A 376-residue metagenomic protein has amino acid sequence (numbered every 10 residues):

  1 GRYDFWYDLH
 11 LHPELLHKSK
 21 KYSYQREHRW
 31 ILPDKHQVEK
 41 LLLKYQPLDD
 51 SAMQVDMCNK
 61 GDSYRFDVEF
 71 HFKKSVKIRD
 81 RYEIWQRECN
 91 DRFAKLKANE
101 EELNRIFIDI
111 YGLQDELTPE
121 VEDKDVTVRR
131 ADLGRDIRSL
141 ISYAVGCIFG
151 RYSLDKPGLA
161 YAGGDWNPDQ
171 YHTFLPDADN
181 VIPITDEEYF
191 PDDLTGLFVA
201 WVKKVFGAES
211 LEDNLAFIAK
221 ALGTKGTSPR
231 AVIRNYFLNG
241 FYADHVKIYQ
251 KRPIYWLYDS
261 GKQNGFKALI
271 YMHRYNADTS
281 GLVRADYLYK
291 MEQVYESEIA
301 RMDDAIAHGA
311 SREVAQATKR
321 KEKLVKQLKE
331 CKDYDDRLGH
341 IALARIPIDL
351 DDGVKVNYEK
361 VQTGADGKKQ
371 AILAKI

Functional and structural regions predicted by a protein language model:
G1-I376: S-adenosyl-L-methionine
